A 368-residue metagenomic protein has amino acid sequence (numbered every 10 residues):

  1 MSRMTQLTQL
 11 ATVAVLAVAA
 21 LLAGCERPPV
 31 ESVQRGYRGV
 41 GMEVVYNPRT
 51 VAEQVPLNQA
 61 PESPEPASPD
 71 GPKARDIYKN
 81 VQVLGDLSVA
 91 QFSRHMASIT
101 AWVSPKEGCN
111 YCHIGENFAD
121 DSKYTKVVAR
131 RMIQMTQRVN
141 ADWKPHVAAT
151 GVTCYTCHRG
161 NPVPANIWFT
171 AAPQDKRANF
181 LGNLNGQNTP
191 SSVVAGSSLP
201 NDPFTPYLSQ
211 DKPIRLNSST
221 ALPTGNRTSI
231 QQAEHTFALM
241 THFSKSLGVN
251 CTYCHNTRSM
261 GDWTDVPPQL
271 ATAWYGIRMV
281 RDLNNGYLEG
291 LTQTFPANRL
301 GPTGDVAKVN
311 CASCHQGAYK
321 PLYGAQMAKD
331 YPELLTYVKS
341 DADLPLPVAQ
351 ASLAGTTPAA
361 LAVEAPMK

Functional and structural regions predicted by a protein language model:
S2-Y111, E116-K368: N-terminal export/targeting leaders of redox proteins
